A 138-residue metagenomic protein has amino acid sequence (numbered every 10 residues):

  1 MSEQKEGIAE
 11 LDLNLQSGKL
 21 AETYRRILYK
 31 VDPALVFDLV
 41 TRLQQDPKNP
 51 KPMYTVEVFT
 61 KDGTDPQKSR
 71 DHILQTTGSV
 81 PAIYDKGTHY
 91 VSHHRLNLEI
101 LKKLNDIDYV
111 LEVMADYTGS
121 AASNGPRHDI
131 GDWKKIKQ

Functional and structural regions predicted by a protein language model:
M1-Q138: Autoinhibitory N-terminal propeptides
